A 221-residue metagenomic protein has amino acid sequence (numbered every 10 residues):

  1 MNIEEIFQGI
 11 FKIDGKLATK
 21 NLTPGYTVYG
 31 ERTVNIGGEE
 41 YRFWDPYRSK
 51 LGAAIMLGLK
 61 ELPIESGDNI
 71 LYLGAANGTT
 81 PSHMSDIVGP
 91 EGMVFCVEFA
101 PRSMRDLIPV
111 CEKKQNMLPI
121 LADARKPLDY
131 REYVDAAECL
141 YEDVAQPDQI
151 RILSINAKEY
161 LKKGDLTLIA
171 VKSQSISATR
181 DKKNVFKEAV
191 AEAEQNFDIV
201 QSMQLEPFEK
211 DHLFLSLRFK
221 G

Functional and structural regions predicted by a protein language model:
M1-Y41: N-terminal auxiliary segments of SAM/dcSAM-dependent transferases
E5-Q8, P24, V28-E31, P46-N69: Conserved alpha-helix/loop element of class I SAM-dependent methyltransferases that forms part of the SAM/SAH-binding
L59-E65, D86-I87, Y133-V134: Glycine-rich helix-loop-beta junction characteristic of Rossmann-like nucleotide cofactor-binding loops
E65, V88-G89, Y160-G164: Helix-to-beta-strand junctions that scaffold the AdoMet/dcAdoMet cofactor pocket in Class I SAM-dependent enzymes
E65-A76, V94-F95: Conserved class I S-adenosyl-L-methionine
A76-P90: Conserved SAM-binding loop of SAM-dependent methyltransferases across substrates and taxa, primarily the Class I
F95-Q149: S-adenosyl-L-methionine
S103-D106, I152-K220: C-terminal substrate-binding/active-site "lid" region of AdoMet-derived donor-dependent transferases
